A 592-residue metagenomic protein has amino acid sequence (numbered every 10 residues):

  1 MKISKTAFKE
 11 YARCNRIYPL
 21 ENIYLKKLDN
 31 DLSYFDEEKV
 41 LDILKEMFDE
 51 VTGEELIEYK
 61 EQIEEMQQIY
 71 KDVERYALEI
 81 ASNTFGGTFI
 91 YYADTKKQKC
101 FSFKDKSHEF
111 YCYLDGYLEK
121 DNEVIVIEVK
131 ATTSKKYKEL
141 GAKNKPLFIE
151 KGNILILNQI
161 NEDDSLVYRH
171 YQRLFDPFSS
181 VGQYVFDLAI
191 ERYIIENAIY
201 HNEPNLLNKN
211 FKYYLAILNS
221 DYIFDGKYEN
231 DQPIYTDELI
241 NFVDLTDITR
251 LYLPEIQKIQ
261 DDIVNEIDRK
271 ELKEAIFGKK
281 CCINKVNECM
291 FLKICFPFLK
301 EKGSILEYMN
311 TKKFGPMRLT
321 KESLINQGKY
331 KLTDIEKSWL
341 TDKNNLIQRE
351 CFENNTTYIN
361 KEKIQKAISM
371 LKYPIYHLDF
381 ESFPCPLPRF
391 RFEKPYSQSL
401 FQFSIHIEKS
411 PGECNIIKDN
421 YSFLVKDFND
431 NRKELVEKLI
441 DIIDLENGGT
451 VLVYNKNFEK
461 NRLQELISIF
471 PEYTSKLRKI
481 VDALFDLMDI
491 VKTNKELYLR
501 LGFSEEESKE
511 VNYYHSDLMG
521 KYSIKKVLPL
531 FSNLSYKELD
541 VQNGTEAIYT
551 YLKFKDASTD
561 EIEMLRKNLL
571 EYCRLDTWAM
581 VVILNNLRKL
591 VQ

Functional and structural regions predicted by a protein language model:
M1-V126, T132-I154, K313-T357: Metal-dependent nuclease catalytic cores that hydrolyze phosphodiester bonds in DNA/RNA, characterized by
E38-G53, L140-P177, E238-L245, E496-N512: Charged, glycine/proline-rich intrinsically disordered loops and linkers
E74-S82, V126-E128, T133, L140-N144 (+1 more regions): Conserved RNase H-like, two-metal-ion catalytic cores of nucleic-acid enzymes
T95-C100, Y113-L118, N122, V126-A131 (+4 more regions): Conserved DEDDh/DEDDy metal-dependent 3′-5′ exonuclease domain
C112-F186, R391-F392, S397-F401, E413 (+1 more regions): Non-catalytic protein-protein interaction segments used by genome-maintenance enzymes to assemble and couple activities
K138, F224-Y228, P386-R391, K460-I469: A short acidic (Asp/Glu
Y184, F211-L218, Y228-D231, D244-I305 (+2 more regions): Acidic, Mg2+-coordinating catalytic module of metal-dependent nucleases/exonucleases that use a two-metal-ion mechanism
L332-F380, C385-P388: Long, highly charged low-complexity segments
